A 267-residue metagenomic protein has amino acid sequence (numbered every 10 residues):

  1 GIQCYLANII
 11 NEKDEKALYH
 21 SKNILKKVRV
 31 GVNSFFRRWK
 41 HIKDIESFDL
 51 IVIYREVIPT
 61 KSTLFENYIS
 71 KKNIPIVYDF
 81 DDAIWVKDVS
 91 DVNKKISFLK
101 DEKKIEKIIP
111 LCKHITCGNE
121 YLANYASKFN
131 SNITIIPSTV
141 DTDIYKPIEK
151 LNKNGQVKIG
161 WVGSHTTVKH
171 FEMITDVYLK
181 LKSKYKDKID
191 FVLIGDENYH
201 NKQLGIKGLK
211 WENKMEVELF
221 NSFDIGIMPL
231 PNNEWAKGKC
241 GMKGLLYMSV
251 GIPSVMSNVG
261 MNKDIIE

Functional and structural regions predicted by a protein language model:
G1, L6, D141-Y145, N152-S222: Conserved catalytic-core segment of nucleotide-activated headgroup transferases in glycan assembly
G1-F48: N-terminal strand-loop element at the rim of the active site of nucleotide-sugar-dependent glycosyltransferases
I10-L25, V77-E106, D141-D143, N154-G155 (+1 more regions): Acceptor-binding helix/loop patch of EC 2.4 sugar-transfer enzymes, predominantly nucleotide-sugar-dependent
S21-I24, N130-T134, K202-E212: Active-site regions of enzymes building and remodeling cell-envelope glycoconjugates
F35-E46, T60-Y78, I84-V86, K95-I115: Membrane-proximal helix-turn-helix segments that form the acceptor-binding/catalytic region of lipid-linked
I58, K169, N213-S249, V255-D264: Nucleotide-sugar-dependent
Y121, T139: Carbohydrate-associated surface elements
N124-F129, E197-I206, K263-I266: Short loop/helix-cap segments at secondary-structure boundaries that form the rim of catalytic
